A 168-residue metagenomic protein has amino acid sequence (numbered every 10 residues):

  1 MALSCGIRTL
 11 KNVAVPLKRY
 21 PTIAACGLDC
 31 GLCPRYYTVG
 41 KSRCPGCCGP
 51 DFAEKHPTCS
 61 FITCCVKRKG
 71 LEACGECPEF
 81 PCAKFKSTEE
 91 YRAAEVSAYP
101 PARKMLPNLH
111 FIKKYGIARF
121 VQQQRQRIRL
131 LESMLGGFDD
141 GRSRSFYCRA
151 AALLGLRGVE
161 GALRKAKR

Functional and structural regions predicted by a protein language model:
L3-I7, G75-K167: Short loop/turn segments that flank or connect secondary-structure elements
C5-I62, K67-C74: N-terminal cysteine/histidine-rich coordination modules
